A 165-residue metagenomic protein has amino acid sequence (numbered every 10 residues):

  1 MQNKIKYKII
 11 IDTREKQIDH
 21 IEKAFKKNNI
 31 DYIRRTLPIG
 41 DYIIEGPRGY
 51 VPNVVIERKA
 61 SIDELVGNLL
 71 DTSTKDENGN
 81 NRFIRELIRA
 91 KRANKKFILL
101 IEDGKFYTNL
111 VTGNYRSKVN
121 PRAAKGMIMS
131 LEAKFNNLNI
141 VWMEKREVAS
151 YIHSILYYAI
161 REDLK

Functional and structural regions predicted by a protein language model:
M1-V51, L65-K165: Non-catalytic C-terminal interaction segments of nucleic acid-processing enzymes
N53-I62: Active-site ExK catalytic segment of metal-dependent nucleases
